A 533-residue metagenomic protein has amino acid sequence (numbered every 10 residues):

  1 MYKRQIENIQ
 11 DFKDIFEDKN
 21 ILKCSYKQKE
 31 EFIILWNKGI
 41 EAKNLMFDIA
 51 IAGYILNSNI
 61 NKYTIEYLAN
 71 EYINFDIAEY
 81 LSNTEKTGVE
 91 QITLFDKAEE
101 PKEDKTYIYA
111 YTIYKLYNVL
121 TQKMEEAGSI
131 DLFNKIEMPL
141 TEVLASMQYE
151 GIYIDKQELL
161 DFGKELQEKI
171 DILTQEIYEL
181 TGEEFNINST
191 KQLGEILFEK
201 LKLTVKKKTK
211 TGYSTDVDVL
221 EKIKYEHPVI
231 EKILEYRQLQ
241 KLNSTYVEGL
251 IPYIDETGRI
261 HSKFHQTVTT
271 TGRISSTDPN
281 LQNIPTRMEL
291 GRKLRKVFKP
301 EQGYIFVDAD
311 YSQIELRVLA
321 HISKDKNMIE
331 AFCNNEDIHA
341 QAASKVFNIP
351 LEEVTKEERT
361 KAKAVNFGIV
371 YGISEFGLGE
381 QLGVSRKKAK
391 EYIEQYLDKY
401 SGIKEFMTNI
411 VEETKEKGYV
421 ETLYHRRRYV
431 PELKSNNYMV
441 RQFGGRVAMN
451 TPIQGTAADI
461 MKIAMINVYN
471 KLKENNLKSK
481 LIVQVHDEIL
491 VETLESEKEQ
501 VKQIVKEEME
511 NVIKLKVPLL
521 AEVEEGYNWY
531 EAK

Functional and structural regions predicted by a protein language model:
K3-E7, C24, Q28, L68 (+9 more regions): Conserved "right-hand" nucleotidyltransferase catalytic core of DNA-directed polymerases
K3-E71, Q167, A320: Conserved RNase H-like, two-metal-ion catalytic cores of nucleic-acid enzymes
M46-Y111: Short alpha-helix plus adjacent loop in nuclease-associated cores
Q91-D96, Y149, V205, H261-S262 (+4 more regions): Conserved catalytic core of nucleic-acid polymerases
D131, E184, E405-T408, N475-Q484 (+1 more regions): Flexible, glycine/charged-enriched surface loops at secondary-structure junctions
N188-E353, Y419-E488, Q503-M509: Acidic, glycine-rich two-metal-ion catalytic cores of nucleic acid-processing enzymes
K399-Y400, E507-L515: A common structural junction motif
K514-E524: Conserved short beta-strand edge segments in small beta-sheet-based binding/regulatory domains
